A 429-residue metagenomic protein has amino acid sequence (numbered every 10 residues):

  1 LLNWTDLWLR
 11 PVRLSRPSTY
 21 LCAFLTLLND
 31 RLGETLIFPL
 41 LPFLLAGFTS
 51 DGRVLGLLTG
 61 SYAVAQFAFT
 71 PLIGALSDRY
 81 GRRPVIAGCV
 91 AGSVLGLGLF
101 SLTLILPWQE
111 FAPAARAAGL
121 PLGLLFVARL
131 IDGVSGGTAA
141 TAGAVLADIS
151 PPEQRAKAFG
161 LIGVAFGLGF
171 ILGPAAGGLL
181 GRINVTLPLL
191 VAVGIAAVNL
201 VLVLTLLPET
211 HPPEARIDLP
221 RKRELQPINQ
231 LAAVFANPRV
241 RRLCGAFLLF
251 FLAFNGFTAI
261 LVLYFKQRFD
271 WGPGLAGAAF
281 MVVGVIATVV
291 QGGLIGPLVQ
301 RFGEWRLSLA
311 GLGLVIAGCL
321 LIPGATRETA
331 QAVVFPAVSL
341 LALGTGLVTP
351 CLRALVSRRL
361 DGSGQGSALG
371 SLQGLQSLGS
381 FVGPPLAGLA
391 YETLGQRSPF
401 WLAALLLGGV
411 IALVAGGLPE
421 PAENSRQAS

Functional and structural regions predicted by a protein language model:
W8-S15, P208-G245: Juxtamembrane intracellular "pre-TM" segments in multi-pass secondary transporters
L28, G96, E110-G137, A332-L347: Hydrophobic core of transmembrane alpha-helices in multi-pass small-molecule transporters, especially MFS/SLC-type
P39-R53, A259-A276: Short amphipathic helix-loop junctions that connect adjacent transmembrane helices in Major Facilitator Superfamily/SLC
A63-P71, G137, F170-I171, G284 (+2 more regions): Residue-level signature of mid-helix packing/kink "hotspots" within the transmembrane helices of 12-pass Major
T70-G81, V290-E304, Y391: Helix-to-loop junctions at the C-terminal end of transmembrane segments in multipass secondary transporters
A91-A118, L314-R327: C-terminal ends and interior cores of transmembrane alpha-helices in multi-pass membrane transporters/permeases
F126-G167: Cytoplasmic helix-loop-helix junction between adjacent transmembrane helices in 12-TM secondary transporters
W305-L352: C-terminal transmembrane helical hairpin of 12-TM major facilitator-type secondary transporters
